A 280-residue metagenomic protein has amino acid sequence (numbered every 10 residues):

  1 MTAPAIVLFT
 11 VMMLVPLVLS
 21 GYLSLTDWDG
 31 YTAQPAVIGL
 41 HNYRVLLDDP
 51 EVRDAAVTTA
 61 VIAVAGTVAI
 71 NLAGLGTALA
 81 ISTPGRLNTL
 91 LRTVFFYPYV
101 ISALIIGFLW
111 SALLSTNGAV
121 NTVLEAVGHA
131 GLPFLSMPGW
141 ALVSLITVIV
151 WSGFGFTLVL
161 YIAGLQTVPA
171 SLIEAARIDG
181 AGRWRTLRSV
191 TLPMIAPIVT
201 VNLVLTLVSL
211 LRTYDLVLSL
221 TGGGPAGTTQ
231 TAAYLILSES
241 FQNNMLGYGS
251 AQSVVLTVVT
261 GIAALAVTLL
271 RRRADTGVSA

Functional and structural regions predicted by a protein language model:
M1-A280: A structural signal for multi-pass alpha-helical bundles of membrane permease subunits that mediate small-molecule
